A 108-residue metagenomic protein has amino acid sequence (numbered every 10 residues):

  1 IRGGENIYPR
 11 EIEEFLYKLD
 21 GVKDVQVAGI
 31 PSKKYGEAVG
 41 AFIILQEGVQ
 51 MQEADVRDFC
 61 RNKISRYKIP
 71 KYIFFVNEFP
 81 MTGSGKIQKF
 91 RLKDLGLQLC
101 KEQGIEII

Functional and structural regions predicted by a protein language model:
I1-K68, F74, E78, G85-D94: AMP-binding/adenylate-forming catalytic core of the ANL superfamily
V49, T82, I105-I107: Residue-identity detector for threonine
L95-I108: Acidic/polar alpha-helix N-cap and adjacent early helical turns within long charge-rich amphipathic helices/linkers
